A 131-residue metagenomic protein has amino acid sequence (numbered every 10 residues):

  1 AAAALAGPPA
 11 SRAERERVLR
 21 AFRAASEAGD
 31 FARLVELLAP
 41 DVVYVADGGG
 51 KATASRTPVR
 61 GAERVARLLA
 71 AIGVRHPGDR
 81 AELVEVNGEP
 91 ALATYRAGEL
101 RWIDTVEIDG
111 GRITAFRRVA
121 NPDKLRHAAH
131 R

Functional and structural regions predicted by a protein language model:
A1-A71: Solvent-exposed, charged amphipathic helical/linker segments at domain boundaries
A62-R131: Low-complexity, glycine/alanine/valine/leucine- and proline-rich hydrophobic stretches
